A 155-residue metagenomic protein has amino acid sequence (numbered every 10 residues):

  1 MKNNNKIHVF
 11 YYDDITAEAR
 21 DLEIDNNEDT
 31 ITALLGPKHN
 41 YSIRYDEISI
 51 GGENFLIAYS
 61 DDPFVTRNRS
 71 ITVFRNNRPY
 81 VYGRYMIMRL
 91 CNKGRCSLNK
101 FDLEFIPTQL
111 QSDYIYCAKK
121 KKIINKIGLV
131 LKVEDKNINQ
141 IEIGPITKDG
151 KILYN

Functional and structural regions predicted by a protein language model:
M1-N155: Short beta-rich binding modules
